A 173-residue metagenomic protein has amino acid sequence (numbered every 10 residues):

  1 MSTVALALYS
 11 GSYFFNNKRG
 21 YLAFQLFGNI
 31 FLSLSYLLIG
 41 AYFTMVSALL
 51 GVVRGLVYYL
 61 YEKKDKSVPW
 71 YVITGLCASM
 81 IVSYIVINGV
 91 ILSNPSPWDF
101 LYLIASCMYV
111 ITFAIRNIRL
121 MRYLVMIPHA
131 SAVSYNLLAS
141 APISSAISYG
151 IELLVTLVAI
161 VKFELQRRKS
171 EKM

Functional and structural regions predicted by a protein language model:
M1-M173: Alpha-helical membrane-protein topology signature
